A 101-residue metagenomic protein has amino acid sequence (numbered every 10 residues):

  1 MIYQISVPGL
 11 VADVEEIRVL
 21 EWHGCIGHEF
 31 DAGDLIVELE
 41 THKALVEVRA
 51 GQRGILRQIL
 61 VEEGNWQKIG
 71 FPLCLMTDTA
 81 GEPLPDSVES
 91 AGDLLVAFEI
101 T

Functional and structural regions predicted by a protein language model:
M1-L35, E47, V88-I100: Acidic, low-complexity mobile loops and tails
M1-Y3, Q52-I55: A generic structural signal for short beta-strands and their flanking turns/coil linkers
L10-D13, H42, V61-G64: Short, surface-exposed acidic/glycine-rich loop or hinge patches that mediate macromolecular interfaces
E15-R18, K43, R53-G54: Short, small/polar residue-rich loop motifs at catalytic or cofactor-binding pockets
W22-F30, V61-Q67, A80: Acidic, glycine-anchored pre-beta loop/turn
F30-R49, K68-S87: Short hydrophobic beta/alpha edge segments that flank linear recognition/processing sites
G54, Q58-C74: PDZ-domain C-terminal substructure recognizer with occasional recognition of PDZ-binding tails
